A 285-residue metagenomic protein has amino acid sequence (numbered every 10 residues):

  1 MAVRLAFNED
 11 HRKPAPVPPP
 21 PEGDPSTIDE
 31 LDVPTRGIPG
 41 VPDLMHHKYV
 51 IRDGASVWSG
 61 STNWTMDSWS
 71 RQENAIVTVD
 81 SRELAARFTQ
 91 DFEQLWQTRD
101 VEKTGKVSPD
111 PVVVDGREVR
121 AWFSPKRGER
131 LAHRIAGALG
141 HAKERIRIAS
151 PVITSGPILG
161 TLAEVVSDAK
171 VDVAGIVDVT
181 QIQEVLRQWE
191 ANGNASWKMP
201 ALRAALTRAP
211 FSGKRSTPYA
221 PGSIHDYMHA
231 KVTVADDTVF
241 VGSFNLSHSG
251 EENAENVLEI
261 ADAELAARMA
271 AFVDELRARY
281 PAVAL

Functional and structural regions predicted by a protein language model:
M1-W58, T62, M66-R71, T78-Q97 (+5 more regions): PLD/PLD-like phosphodiesterase catalytic module centered on the HKD motif
Q97-K126: Active-site cores of enzymes that catalyze phosphoryl transfer or operate on phosphate-rich substrates
E118-H141: Extracellular/periplasmic Venus flytrap/periplasmic-binding protein
